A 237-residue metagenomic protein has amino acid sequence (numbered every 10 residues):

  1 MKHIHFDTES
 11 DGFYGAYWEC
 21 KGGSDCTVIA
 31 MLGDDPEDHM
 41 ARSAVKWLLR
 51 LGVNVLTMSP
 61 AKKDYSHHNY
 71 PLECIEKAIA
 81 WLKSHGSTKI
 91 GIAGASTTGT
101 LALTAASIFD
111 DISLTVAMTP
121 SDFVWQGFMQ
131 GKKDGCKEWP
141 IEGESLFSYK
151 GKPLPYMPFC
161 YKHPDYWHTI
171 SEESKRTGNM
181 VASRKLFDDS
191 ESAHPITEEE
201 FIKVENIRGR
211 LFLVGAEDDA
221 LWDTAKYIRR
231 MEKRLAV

Functional and structural regions predicted by a protein language model:
M1-C26: N-terminal cap/lid segment of alpha/beta-hydrolase-fold proteins
D25, M31-E37, S96, E217-D218: Active-site glycine-rich loops that stabilize anionic/oxyanionic intermediates across multiple enzyme folds
H39-M40, A220-R230: Conserved alpha/beta-hydrolase "acid-adjacent" motif
M40-T57: Short amphipathic alpha-helix adjacent to the substrate-entry channel of hydrolases
S59-G91: Catalytic nucleophile-loop/oxyanion-hole region of alpha/beta-hydrolase and closely related hydrolase-like folds
G99-D110, T115: Short glycine-enriched nucleophile-adjacent loop and the immediately C-terminal alpha-helix near the catalytic center
A117-V204: Accessory cap/linker subdomain of secreted extracellular hydrolases
I207, L213-G215: Short beta-strand/loop motif that positions the catalytic acidic residue of the alpha/beta-hydrolase fold
